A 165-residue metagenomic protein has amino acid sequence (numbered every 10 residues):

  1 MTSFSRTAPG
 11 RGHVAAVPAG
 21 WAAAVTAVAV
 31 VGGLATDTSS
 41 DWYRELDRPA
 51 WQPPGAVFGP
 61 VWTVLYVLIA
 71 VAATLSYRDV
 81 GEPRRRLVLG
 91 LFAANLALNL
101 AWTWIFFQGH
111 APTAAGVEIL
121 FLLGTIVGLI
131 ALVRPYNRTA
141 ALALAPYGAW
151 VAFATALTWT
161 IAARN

Functional and structural regions predicted by a protein language model:
M1-V14: Short, Lys/Arg-rich, polar N-terminal cytosolic tail immediately upstream of the first transmembrane signal-anchor
V25-D41: Alpha-helical transmembrane segments of multi-pass membrane proteins
T38-A50: Membrane-interface helix termini and inter-helical loops of multi-pass transporters
P53-V67, G109-L122: Membrane-interface loop-to-helix entry segments
V67-T103: Helix-adjacent hinge/juxtasegments
W104-A114, I161-N165: Membrane-interface helix caps and helix-loop-helix hairpins in membrane proteins
F106-P112, L129-A141: Membrane-helix boundary connector in multi-pass membrane proteins
A143-A162: Final/C-terminal transmembrane alpha-helix of multipass membrane proteins
